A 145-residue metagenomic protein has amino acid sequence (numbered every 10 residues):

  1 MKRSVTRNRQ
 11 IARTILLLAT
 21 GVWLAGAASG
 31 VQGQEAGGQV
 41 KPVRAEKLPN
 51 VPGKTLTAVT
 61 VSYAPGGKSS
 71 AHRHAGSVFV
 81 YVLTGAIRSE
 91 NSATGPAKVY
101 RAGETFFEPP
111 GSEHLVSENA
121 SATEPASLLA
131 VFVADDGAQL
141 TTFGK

Functional and structural regions predicted by a protein language model:
M1-Q10: N-terminal secretory signal peptides that target proteins for export/translocation
T14-G26: Bacterial N-terminal signal peptides
V31-Q34: Boundary of Sec targeting at the N-terminus
G37-S70: A short glycine-rich, His/Asp/Glu-containing loop-to-beta-strand
P52, Y63, T94-G111: Short acidic-glycine-tyrosine-enriched beta hairpin
K68-S70, R88, E104-N119: Histidine-centered metal-chelating micro-motifs
G76-T94, A102-E104: Glycine- and acidic-residue-biased ligand/ion/polar-headgroup-sensing regions
S112-A138: Ligand-binding loop in jelly-roll beta-barrel domains
